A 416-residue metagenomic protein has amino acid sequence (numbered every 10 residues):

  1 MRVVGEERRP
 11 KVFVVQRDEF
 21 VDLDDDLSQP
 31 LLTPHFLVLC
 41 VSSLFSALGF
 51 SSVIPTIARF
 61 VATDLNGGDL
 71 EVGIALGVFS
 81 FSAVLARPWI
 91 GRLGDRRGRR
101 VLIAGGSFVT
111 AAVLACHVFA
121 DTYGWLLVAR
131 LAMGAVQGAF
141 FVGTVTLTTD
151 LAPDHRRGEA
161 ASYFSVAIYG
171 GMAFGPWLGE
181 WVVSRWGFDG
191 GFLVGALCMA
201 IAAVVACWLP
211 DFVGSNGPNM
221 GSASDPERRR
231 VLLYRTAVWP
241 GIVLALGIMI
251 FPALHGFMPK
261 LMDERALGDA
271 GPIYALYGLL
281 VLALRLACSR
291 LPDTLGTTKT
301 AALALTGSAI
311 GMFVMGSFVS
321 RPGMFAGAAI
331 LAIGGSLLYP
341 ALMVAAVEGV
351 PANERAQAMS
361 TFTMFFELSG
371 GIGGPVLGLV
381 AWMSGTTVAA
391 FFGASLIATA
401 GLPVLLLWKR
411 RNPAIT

Functional and structural regions predicted by a protein language model:
F50, A132-T144, L331-L342: Core transmembrane helices of Major Facilitator Superfamily
N66, G98, F119-G124, G296 (+1 more regions): Helix-breaking motifs and short loop linkers at transmembrane-helix boundaries and internal kinks in secondary membrane
S80-P88, M172-A173, G278-L286, G371: Residue-level signature of mid-helix packing/kink "hotspots" within the transmembrane helices of 12-pass Major
L85-D121: Conserved MFS/SLC helix-loop-helix module at the cytosolic interface between two early adjacent transmembrane helices
A86-G98, L284-T297, A381-W382: Helix-to-loop junctions at the C-terminal end of transmembrane segments in multipass secondary transporters
V101-A115, A196, K299-V314: Structural signature of the two symmetry-related core transmembrane helices
G124-A132, P322-I330: Paired small-residue
A129-I168: Cytoplasmic helix-loop-helix junction between adjacent transmembrane helices in 12-TM secondary transporters
